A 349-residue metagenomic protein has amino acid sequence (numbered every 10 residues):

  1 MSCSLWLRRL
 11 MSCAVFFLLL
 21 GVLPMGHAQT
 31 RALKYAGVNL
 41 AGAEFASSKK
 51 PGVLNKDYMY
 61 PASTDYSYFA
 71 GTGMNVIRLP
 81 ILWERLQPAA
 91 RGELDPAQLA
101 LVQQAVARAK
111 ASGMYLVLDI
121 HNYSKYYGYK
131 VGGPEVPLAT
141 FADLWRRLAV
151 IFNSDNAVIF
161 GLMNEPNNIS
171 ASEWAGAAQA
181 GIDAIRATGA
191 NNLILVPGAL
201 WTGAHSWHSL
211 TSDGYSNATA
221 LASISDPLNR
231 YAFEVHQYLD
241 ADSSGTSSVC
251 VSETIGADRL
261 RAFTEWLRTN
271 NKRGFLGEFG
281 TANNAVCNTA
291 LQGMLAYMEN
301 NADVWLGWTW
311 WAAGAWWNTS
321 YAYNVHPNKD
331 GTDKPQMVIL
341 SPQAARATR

Functional and structural regions predicted by a protein language model:
M1-L7: N-terminal secretory signal peptides that target proteins for export/translocation
M11-V22: Bacterial N-terminal signal peptides
H27-V76: N-terminal carbohydrate-binding accessory modules
A41-A46, V76, L82-Q87, N122-Y126 (+5 more regions): Solvent-exposed loop/turn segments at secondary-structure junctions within structured extracellular/periplasmic domains
A46-L54, W83-A100, N122-P137, G245-S248 (+1 more regions): Surface-exposed, active-site-proximal loop segments in enzymatic domains
L54, Y58-M59, A142-R146, V150 (+4 more regions): Extracellular glycoside hydrolase catalytic/binding regions
P61-S124, T140, Q179-T188, N288-N301: Aromatic-lined substrate-binding rim segments of carbohydrate-active enzymes
L116-L118, G274, W308: Hydrophobic beta-strand scaffold residues
